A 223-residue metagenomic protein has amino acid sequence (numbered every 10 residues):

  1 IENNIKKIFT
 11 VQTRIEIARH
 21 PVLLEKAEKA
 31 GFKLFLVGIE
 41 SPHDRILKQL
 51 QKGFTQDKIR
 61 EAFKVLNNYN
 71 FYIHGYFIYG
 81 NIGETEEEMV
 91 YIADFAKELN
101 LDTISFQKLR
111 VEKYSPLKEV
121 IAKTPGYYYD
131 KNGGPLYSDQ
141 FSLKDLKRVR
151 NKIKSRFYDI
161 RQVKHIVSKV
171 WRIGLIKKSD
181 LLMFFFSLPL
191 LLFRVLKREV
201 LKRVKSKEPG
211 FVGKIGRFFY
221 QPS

Functional and structural regions predicted by a protein language model:
E2-K178: A structural motif corresponding to the C-terminal lobe/cap of the Radical SAM core domain
S155-S223: Membrane-proximal basic amphipathic "stem/tether" segments
